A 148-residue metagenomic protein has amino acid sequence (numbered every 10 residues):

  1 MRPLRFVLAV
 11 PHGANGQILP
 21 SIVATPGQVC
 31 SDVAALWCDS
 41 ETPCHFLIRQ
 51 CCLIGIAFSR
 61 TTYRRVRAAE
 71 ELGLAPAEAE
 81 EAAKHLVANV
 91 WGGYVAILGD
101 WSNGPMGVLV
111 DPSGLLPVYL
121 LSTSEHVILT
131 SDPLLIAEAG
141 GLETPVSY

Functional and structural regions predicted by a protein language model:
M1-Y148: Cysteine-centered catalytic environments shared across enzyme families
